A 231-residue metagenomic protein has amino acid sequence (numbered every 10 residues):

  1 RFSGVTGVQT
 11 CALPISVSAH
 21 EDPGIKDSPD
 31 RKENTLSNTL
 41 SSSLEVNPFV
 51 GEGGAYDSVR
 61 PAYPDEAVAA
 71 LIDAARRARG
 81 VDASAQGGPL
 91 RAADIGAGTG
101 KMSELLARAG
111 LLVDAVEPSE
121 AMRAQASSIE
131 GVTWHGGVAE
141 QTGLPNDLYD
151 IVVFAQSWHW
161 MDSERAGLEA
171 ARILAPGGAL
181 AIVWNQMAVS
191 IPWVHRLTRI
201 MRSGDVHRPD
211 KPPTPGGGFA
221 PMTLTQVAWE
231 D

Functional and structural regions predicted by a protein language model:
R1-I15: Single conserved hydrophobic/aromatic residue that forms the stacking wall/gate of nucleotide- or nucleobase-binding
D22, D27-D30, N34: Intrinsic-disorder-associated, low-complexity terminal segments enriched in Asp/Asn/His/Tyr and depleted of Lys/Arg
N34-G87: Conserved class I S-adenosyl-L-methionine
G51, Y56, Y63, A70 (+5 more regions): Tryptophan-centric aromatic hotspots in well-structured domains and transmembrane helices
R91-I95, T99-Q141: Class I SAM-dependent methyltransferase SAM/SAH-binding core
E140-I151: A short acidic, Gly/Pro-enriched loop at the edge of an enzyme's catalytic core that lines a small-molecule cofactor
D150-E164: A short SAM/SAH-binding and catalytic strip from SAM-dependent methyltransferases
R165, A171, A175-D231: Conserved catalytic/acceptor-binding region of the Class I
